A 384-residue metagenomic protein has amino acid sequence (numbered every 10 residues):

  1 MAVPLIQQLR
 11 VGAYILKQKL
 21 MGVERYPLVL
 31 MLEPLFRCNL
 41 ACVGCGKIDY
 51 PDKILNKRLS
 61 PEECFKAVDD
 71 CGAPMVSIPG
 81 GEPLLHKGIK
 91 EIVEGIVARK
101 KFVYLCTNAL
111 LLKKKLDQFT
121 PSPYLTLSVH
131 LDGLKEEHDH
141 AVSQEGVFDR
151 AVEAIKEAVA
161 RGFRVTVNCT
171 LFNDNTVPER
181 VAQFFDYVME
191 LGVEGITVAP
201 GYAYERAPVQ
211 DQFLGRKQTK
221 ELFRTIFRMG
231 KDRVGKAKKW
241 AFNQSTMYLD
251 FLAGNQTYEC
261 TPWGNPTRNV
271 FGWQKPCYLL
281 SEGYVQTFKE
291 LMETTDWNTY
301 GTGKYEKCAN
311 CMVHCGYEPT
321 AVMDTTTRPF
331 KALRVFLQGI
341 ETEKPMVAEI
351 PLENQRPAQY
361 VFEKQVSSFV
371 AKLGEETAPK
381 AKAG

Functional and structural regions predicted by a protein language model:
M1, L59-S60, S128-D132, H140-N265 (+5 more regions): Radical SAM enzyme [4Fe-4S]-AdoMet core and its adjacent flexible, acidic and glycine-rich loops/tails across
A2-Q118, S122, Q338, L373: Conserved alpha-helical substructure of the radical SAM core
L28-E33, Q244-Y248, L291-T302: Short, intrinsically disordered, charge-biased short linear motifs at domain edges
V29-M31, M75-S77, F102-Y104, T126-S128 (+3 more regions): Structural preference for beta-strand elements that scaffold enzyme active sites
R37, A41, E259, K307-N310: The −1 position to Zn-ligating cysteines in a subset of zinc-ribbon hairpins
I48, P79, H130, A199 (+2 more regions): Conserved residues at the C-terminal ends of beta-strands
Q274-G384: Flexible mid-to-C-terminal extensions adjoining Fe-S/redox cofactors in radical SAM and related proteins
